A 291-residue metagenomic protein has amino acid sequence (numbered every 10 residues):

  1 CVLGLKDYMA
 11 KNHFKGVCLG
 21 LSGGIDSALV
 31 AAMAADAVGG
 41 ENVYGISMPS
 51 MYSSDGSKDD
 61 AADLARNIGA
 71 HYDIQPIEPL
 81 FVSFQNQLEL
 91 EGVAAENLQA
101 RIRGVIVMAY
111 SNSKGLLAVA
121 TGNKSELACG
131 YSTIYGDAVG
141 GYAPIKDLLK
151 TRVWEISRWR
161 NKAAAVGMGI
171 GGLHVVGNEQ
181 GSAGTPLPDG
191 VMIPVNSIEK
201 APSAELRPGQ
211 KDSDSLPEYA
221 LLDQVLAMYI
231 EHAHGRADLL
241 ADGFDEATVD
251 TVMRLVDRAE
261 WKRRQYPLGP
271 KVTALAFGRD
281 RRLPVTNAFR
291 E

Functional and structural regions predicted by a protein language model:
C1-S22, S27-E291: ATP/NTP-dependent adenylation/nucleotidyl-transfer catalytic domains that generate, transfer, or process NMP-activated
